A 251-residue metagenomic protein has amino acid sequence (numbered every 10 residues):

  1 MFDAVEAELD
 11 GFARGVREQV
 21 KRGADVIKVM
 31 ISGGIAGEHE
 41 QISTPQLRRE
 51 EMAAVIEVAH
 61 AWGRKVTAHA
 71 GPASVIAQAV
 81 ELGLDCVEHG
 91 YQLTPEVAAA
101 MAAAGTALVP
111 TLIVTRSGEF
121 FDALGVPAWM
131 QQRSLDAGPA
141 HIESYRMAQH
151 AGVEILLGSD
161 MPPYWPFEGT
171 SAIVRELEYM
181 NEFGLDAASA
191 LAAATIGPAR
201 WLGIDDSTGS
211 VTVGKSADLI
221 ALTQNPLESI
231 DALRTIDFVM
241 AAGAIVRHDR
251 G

Functional and structural regions predicted by a protein language model:
M1-G15, K65-T67: Active-site mouth loops of central-metabolism enzymes
R14-I31, I35: Alpha/beta enzyme core
G23, I27, A59, L108 (+3 more regions): Conserved, mostly hydrophobic/aromatic
D25, D85, D218: Receiver (REC) domain switch/active-site residues of two-component response regulators
M30-E143, A151, M161-Y164, G184 (+2 more regions): Active-site core of metal-dependent hydrolases
A61, P139-N225: His/Asp/Glu-enriched, well-ordered alpha-helical/loop segment that forms or immediately abuts the divalent-metal
E81, A192, A232: Phosphate-coordinating loops and pocket residues in cytosolic domains that bind phosphorylated ligands
R200, V213-G251: C-terminal cap of metal-dependent C-N hydrolases
